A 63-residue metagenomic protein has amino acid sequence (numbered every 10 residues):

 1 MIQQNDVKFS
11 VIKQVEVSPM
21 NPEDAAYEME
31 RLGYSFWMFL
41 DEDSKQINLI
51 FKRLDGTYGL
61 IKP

Functional and structural regions predicted by a protein language model:
M1-P63: N-terminal, polar/charged subdomain of small-to-medium soluble alpha/beta proteins
